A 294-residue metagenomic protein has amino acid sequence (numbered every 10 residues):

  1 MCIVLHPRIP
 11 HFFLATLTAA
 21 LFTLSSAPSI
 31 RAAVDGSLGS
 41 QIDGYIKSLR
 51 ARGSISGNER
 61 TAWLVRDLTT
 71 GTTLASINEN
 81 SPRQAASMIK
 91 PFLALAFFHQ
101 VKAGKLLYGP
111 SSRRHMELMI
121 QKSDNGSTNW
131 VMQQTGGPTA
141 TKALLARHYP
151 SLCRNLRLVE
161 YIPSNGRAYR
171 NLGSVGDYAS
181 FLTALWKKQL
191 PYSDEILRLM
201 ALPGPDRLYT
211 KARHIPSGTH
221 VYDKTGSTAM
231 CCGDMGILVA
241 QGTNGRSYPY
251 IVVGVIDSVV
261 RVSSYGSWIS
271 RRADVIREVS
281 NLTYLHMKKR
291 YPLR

Functional and structural regions predicted by a protein language model:
C2-T16: Bacterial N-terminal signal peptides that target proteins for export
L14-S25: Bacterial N-terminal signal peptides
A33-G36, S76-Q84, K102-L106, R114-L118 (+4 more regions): Second-shell loop/turn segments in exported
A33-R50, I55, L74, W186-L208 (+1 more regions): Structured C-terminal helix/loop/strand segments within mature extracytoplasmic catalytic/sensor domains
G57-R83: Short, conserved catalytic-motif segment at the N-terminal edge
R60, M132-Q189: Mid-domain, small-residue-enriched loop/turn segments at the edges of structured enzyme/sensor domains
G71, P82-L106, M119, V252: Active-site SXXK
A168-D223: A conserved catalytic-loop motif detector
